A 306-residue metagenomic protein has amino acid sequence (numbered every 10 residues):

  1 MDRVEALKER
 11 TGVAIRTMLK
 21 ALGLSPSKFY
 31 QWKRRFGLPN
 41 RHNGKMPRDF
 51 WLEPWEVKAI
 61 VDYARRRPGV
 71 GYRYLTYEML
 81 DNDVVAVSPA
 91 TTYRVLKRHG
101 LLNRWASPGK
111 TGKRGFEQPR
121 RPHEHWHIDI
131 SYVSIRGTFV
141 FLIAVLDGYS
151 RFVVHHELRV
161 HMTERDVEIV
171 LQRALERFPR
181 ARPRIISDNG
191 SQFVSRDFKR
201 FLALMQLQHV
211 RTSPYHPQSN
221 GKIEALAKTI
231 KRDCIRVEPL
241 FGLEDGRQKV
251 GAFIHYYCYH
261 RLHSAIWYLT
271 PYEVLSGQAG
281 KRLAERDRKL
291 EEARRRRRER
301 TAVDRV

Functional and structural regions predicted by a protein language model:
M1-V13, V57-R66: Short, amphipathic alpha-helical "recognition" segments used to contact nucleic acids or chromatin
A14-L22, L75: Short alpha-helical "recognition helix" segments of helix-turn-helix
Y30-H125, P217, Y272-G280, A284: Basic, flexible linker segments flanking DNA-binding modules in nucleic acid-interacting mobile-element proteins
R41, R151-H156, V210-T212, R236-V237: Short small-residue beta-strand/loop micro-motif enriched in glycine and branched aliphatics
K58, R66, V85-A86, A90-L146 (+5 more regions): Mobile-element integrase/transposase regions, centering on the N-terminal DNA-binding/Zn-coordinating module
R184-N189, A203-K222, E238-L243: RNase H-like polynucleotidyl transferase catalytic core
A203-M205, K228-V306: C-terminal domain-tail junction helix/linker
